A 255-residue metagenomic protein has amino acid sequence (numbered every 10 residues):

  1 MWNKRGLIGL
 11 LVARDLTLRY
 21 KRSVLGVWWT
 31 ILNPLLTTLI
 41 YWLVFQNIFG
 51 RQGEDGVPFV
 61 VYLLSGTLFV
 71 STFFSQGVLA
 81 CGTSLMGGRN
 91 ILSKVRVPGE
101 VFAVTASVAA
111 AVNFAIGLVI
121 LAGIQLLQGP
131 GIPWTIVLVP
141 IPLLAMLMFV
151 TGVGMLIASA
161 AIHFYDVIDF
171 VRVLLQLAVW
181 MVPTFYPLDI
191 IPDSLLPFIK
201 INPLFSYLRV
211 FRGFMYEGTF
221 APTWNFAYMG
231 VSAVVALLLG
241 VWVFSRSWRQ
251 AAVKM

Functional and structural regions predicted by a protein language model:
M1-M255: Hydrophobic transmembrane alpha-helices and immediately adjacent juxtamembrane helices of multi-pass inner-membrane
